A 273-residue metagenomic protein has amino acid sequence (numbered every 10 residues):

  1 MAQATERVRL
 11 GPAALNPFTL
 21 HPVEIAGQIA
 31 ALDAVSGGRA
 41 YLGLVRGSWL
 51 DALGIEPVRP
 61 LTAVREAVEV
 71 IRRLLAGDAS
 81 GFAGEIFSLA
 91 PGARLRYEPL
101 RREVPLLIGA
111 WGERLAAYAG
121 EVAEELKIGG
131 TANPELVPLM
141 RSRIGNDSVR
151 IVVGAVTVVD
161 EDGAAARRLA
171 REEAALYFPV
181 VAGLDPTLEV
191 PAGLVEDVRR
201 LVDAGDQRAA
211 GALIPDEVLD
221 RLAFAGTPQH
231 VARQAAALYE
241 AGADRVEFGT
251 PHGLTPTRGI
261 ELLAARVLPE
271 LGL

Functional and structural regions predicted by a protein language model:
M1-L273: Active-site-adjacent structural elements that line small-molecule/cofactor binding pockets in enzymes
